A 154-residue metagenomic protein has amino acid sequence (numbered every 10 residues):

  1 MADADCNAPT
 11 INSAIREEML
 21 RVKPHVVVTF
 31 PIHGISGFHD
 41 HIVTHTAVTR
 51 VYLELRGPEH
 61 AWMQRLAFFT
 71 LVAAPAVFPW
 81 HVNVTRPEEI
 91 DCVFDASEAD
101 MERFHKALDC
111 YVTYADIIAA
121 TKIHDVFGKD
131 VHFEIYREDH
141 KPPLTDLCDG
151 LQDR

Functional and structural regions predicted by a protein language model:
M1-E59, L147-R154: Active-site beta-strand->loop->alpha-helix modules in alpha/beta enzyme cores, enriched in Gly/His/Asp(Glu)
E59-R154: The feature marks non-catalytic terminal segments
